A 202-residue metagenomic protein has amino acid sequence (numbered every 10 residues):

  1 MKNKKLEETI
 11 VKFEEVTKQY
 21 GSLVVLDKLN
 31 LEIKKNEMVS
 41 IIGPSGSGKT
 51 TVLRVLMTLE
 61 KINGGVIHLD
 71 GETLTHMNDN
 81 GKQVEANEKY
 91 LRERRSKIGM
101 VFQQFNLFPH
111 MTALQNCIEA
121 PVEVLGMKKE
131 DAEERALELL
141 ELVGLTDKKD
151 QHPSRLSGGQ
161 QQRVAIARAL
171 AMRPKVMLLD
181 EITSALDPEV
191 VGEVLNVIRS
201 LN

Functional and structural regions predicted by a protein language model:
I42-P44: The feature captures the beta-strand-to-loop junction immediately N-terminal to the Walker
M57: Helix-to-loop junction immediately C-terminal to a conserved catalytic motif
G65-D79: Conserved ABC transporter NBD signature motif
M111-E119: Short coil-to-helix segment of the ABC ATPase nucleotide-binding domain corresponding to the Q-loop/switch region
H152-L156, Q160: Conserved ABC ATPase signature
A171-K175: A short, proline-enriched helix->beta-strand linker immediately N-terminal to the Walker B motif in ABC-type P-loop
M177-D180: Catalytic Walker B motif of ABC-type/P-loop ATPase nucleotide-binding domains
